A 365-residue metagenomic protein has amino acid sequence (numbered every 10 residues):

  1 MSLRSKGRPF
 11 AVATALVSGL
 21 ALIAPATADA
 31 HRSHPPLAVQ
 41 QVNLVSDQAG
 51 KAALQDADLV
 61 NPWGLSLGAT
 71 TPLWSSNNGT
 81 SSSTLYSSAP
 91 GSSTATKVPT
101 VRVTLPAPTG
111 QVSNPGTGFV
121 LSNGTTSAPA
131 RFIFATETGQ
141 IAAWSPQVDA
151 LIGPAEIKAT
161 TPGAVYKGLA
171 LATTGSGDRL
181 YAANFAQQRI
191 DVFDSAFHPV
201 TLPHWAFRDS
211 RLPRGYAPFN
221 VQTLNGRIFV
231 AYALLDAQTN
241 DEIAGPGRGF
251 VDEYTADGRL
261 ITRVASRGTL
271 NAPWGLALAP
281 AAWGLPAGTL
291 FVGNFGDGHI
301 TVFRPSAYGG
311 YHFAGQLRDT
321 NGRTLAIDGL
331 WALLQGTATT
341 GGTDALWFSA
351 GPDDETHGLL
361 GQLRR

Functional and structural regions predicted by a protein language model:
S2-A30: Secretory targeting and sorting signals
A28-R365: Sequence/structural signature of beta-propeller domains
